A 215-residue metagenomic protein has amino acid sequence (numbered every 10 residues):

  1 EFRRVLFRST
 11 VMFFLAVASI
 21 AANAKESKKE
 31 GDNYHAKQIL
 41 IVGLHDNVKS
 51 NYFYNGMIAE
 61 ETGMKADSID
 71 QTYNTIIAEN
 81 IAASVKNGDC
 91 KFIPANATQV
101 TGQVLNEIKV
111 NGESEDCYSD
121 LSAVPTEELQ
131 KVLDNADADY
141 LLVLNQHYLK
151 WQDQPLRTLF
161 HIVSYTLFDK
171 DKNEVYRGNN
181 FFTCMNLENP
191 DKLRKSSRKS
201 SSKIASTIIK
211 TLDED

Functional and structural regions predicted by a protein language model:
E1-L6: Short, small-residue-biased leader/transition segments that mark boundaries at the very start of proteins
R8-M12: Sec-dependent signal peptide hydrophobic core
F13-A22: Hydrophobic h-region of N-terminal signal peptides that target proteins for export in Gram-negative bacteria
V17, L142-V143: Conserved short hydrophobic patches within well-ordered secondary structure
K25-F53, V132-D137, Y148-D215: C-terminal/domain-edge helix-coil "capping" segments
L44, N96-T98, N145-H147: Short, well-ordered beta-to-alpha junction loops that form the rim of enzyme active sites and present histidine/acidic
Y54-L141, R177: N-terminal segment of the mature soluble domain
